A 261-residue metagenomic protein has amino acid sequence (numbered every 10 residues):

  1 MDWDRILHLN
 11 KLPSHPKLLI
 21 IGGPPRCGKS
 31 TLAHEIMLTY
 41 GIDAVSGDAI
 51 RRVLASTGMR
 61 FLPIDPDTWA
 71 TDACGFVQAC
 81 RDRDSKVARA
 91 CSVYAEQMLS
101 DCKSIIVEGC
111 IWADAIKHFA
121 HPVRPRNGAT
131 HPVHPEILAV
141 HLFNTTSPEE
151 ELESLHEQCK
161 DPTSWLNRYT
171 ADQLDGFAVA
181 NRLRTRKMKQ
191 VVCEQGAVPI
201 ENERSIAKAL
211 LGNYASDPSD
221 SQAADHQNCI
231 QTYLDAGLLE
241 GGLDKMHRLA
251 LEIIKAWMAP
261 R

Functional and structural regions predicted by a protein language model:
M1-K17: Extreme N-terminal, non-catalytic leader segments that precede Walker-type/kinase nucleotide-binding cores
D4-L7, R186-R261: NTP-dependent small-molecule kinase module
P25: The conserved Walker
G28: Conserved glycine(s) of the Walker
L32: Hydrophobic positions on the alpha1 helix immediately C-terminal to the Walker A/P-loop
I42-S56: Short beta-strand-centered segment that lines the nucleotide-binding/catalytic pocket of NTP-utilizing
G58-S104: Conserved nucleotide-sensing/catalytic segment adjacent to the nucleotide-binding pocket in NTP-handling enzymes
H134-R186: A glycine- and Lys/Arg-enriched "phosphate-lid" helix/loop adjacent to the NTP-binding pocket of small-molecule kinases
